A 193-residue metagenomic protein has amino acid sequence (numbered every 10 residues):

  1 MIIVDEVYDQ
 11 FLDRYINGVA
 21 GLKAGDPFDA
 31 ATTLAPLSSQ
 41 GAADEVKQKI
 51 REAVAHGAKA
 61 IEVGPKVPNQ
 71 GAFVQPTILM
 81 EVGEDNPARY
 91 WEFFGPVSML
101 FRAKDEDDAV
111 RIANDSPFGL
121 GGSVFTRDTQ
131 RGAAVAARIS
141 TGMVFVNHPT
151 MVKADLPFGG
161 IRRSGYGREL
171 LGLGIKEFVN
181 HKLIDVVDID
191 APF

Functional and structural regions predicted by a protein language model:
M1-I2, P36, G122-V124: Short cationic amphipathic helices and targeting signals
M1-V7, I78, S164: Short beta-strand and adjoining strand-loop segment in the mid-core of the Rossmann-like NAD(P)-dependent dehydrogenase
D5-L34, Q48-V63, E81-A88, R138-F145 (+1 more regions): Glycine/threonine-rich helix-loop capping motifs at alpha-helix boundaries
D5-Y8, A42, D105, T129: Helix N-cap motif at beta-to-alpha junctions
Q10-F11, E45, R131-A134: Phosphate- and divalent-cation-binding pockets in alpha/beta enzyme and binding domains that engage nucleotide-derived
K23, K66, F73-F193: Conserved C-terminal structural/oligomerization subdomain of aldehyde/semialdehyde dehydrogenase
P36-K47: Short beta-strand to alpha-helix junction loop
